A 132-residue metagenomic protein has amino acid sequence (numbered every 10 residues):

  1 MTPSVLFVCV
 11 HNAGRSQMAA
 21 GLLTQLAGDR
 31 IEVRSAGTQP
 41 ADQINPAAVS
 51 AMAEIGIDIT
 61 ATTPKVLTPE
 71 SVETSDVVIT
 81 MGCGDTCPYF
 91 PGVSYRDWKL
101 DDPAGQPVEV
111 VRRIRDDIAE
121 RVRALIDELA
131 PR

Functional and structural regions predicted by a protein language model:
M1-R132: Short polar/charged helix/loop
